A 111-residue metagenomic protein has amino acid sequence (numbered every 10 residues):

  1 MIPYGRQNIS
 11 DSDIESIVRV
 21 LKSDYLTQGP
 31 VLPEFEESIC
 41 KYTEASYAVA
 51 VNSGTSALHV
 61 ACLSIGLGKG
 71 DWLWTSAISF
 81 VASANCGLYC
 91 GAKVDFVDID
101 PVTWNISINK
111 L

Functional and structural regions predicted by a protein language model:
M1-S64, G68, Y89: Conserved PLP-binding active-site segment in aminotransferase class I/II-type PLP enzymes
L63-L111: PLP-dependent aminotransferase-like
